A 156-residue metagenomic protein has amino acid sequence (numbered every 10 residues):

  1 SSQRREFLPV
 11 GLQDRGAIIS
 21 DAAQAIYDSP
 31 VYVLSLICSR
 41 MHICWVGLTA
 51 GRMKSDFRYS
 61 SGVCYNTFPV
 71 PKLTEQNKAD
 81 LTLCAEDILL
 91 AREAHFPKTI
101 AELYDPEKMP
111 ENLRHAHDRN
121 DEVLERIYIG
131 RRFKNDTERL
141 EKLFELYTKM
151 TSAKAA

Functional and structural regions predicted by a protein language model:
S1-L83, D87, T148-K154: Polybasic, glycine- and aromatic-enriched phosphate-binding surface used to engage nucleic acids
Y65-A156: Non-catalytic DNA-recognition/assembly elements of restriction-modification systems
